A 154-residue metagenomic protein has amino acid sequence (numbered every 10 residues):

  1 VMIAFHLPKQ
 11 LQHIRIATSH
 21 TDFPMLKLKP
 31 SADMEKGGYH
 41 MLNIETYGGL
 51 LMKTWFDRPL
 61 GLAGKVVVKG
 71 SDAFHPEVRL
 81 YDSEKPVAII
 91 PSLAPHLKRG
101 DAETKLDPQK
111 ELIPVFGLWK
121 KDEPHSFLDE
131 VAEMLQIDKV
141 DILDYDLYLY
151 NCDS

Functional and structural regions predicted by a protein language model:
V1-S154: N-terminal hydrophobic/helix-forming segments and targeting peptides
